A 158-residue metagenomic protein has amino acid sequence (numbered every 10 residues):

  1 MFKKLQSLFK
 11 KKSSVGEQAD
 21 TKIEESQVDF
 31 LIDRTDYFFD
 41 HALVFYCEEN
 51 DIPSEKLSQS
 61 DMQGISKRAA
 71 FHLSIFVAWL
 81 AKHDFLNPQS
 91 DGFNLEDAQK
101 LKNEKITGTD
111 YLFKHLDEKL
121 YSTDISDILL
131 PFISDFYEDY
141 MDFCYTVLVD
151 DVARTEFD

Functional and structural regions predicted by a protein language model:
L8-I106: N-terminal low-complexity, intrinsically disordered segments
K100-D158: Amphipathic protein-protein interaction modules
